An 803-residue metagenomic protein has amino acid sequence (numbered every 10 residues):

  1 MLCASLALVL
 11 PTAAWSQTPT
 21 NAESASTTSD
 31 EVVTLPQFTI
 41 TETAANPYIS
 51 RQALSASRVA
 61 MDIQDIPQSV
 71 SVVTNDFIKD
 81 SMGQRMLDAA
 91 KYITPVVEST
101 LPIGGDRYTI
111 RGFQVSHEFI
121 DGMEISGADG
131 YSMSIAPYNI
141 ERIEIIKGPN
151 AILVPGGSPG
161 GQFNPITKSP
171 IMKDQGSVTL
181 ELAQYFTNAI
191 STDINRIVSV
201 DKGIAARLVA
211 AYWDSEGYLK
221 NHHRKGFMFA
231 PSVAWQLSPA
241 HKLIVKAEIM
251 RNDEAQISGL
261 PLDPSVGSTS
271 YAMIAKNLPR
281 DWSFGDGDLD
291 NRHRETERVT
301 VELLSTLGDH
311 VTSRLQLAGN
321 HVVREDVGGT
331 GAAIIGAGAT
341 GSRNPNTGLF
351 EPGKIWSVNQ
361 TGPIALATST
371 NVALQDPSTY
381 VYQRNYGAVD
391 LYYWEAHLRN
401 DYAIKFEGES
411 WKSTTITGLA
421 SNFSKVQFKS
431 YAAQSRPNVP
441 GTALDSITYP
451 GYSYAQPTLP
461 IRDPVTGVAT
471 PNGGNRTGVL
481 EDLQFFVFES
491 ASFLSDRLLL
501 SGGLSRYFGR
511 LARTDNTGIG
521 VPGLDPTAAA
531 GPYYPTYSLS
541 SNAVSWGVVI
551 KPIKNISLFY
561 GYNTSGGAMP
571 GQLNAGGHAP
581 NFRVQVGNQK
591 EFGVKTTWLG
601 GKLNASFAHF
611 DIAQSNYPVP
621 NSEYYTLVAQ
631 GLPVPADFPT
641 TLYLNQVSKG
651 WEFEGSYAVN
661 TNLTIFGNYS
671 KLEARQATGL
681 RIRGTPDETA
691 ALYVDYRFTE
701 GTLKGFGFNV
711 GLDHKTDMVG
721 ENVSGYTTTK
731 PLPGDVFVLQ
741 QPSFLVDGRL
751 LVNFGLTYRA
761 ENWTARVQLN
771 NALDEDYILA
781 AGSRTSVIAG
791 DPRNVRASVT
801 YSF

Functional and structural regions predicted by a protein language model:
M1-S81, L87-P95: N-terminal Sec signal peptide and the immediately downstream disordered periplasmic leader that contains the TonB box
E98, R107, M123-K147, P165-T167: Short acidic/polar hinge/loop motifs at secondary-structure boundaries that mediate gating or recognition
Y138-E141, I152-F229, L237-K242, E297 (+2 more regions): Outer-membrane beta-barrel translocator/receptor signature
W213-G217, A230-Q236, A240-T306, H310 (+6 more regions): Acidic/polar loop-and-plug regions of large Gram-negative outer-membrane beta-barrel proteins
Q236, L391-Y393, K412-A433, P437 (+2 more regions): Structural signature of Gram-negative outer-membrane beta-barrels, strongest in the C-terminal barrel of TonB-dependent
T306, T312-A318, V322-T330, K554 (+4 more regions): Membrane-embedded beta-barrel scaffold of Gram-negative outer-membrane proteins
S495-R497, A613, T640-G725, S798-S802: Gram-negative outer-membrane beta-barrel transporters
H714-P731, T757-F803: C-terminal beta-signal and adjacent terminal beta-strands/loops of Gram-negative outer-membrane beta-barrel proteins
